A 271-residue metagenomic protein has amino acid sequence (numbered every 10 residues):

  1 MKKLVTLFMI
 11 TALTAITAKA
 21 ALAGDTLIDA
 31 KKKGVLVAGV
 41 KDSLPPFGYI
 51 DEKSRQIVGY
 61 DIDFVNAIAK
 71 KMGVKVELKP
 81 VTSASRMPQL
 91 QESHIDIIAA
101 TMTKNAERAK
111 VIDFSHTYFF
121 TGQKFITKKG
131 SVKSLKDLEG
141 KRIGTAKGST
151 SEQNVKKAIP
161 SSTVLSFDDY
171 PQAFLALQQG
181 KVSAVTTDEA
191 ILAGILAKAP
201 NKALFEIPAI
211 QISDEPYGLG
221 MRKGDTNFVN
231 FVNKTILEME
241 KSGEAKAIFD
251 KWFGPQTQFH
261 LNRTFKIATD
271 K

Functional and structural regions predicted by a protein language model:
A23-T101: Extracytoplasmic small-molecule ligand-binding "clamshell" domains of the periplasmic binding protein/Venus flytrap
G24, I62-K71, K141-R142, S149-T150 (+2 more regions): Extended ligand-binding regions for polar small-molecule ligands
G24-D25, N154-F167, A203, I207 (+1 more regions): Ligand-binding clefts/hinges and TM-proximal coupling segments of bilobed small-molecule sensing domains
L27, T127-I143: Flexible hinge/capping segments at coil-to-helix
G48-S54, V65-V74, S151-D168, L196-P200: Ligand-binding cleft/hinge of the Venus flytrap
I62, E77-P88, G130, K147-T150 (+3 more regions): Short helix-initiation/N-cap motifs at beta->coil->alpha
S85-P88, M102-K110, N154-K157, Q178 (+1 more regions): A ligand-binding cleft/hinge motif common to bilobed small-molecule-binding domains
F119-I126, E189, A193-N233, P255-K271: Periplasmic-binding protein-like
